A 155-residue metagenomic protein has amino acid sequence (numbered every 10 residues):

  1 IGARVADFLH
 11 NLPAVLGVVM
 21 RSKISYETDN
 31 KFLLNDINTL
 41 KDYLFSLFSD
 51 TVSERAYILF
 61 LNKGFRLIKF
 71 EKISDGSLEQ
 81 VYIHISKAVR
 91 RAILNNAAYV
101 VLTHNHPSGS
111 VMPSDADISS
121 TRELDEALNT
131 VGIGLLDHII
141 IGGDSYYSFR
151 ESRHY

Functional and structural regions predicted by a protein language model:
I1-G17: Helix-hairpin-helix
G2-V5, F45, Y82: Short N-terminal helix-initiation segments at or just after the protein's N-terminus
L12, V18, T39-D42, N62-G64 (+1 more regions): Active-site-proximal loop/helix of nucleotide/amide-processing enzymes and allied scaffolds
V18-S74, R150-Y155: Non-catalytic interface/targeting segments
